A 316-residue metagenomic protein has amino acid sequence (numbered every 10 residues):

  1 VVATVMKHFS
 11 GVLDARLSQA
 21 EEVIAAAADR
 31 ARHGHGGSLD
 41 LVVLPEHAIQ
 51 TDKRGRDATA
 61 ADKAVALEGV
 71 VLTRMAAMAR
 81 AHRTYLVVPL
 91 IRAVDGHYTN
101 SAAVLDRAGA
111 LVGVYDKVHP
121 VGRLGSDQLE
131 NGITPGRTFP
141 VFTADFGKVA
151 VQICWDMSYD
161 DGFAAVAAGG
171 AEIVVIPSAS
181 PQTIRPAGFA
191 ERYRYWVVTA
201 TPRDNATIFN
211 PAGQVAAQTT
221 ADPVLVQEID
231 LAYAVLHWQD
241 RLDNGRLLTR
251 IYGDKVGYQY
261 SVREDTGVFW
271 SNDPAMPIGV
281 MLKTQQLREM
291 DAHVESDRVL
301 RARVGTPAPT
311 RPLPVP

Functional and structural regions predicted by a protein language model:
V1-D14: Short beta-strand segments enriched in small/hydrophobic residues
M6-F9, H47-T51, R92-D95, H119-V121 (+4 more regions): Solvent-exposed loop/turn segments at secondary-structure junctions within structured extracellular/periplasmic domains
S18, E22-A108, R185, R192: Cys-nucleophile CN-hydrolase/nitrilase-fold catalytic domain and related Cys-dependent amidase chemistry that acts on
A31-R32, G113-V114, A217-Q218: Aromatic (tryptophan-biased) beta-strands that constitute blades/sheets of beta-rich domains
L67-Y85, K148, M157-S261, F269: CN hydrolase (nitrilase-like) catalytic-core segments centered on the catalytic cysteine and neighboring Lys/Glu
V88-L90, S101-V104, P140-F142, A206-F209 (+1 more regions): Short beta-strand scaffold segments in enzyme catalytic cores
A93-G169, I184, G188, R192: Active-site catalytic loop in hydrolytic enzyme cores
A232-P316: A short C-terminal boundary segment appended to hydrolase-like catalytic domains
